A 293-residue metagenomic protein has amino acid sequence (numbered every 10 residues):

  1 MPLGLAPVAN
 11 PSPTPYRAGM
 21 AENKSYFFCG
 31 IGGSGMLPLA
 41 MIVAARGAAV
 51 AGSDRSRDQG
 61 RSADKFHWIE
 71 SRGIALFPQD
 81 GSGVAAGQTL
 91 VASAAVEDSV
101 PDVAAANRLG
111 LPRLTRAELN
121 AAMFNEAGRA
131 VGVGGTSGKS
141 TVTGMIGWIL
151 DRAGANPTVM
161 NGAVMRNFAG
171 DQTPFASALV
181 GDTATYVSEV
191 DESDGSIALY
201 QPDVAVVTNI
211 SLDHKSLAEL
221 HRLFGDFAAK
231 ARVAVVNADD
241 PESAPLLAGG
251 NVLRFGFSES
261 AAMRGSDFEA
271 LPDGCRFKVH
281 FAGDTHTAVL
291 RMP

Functional and structural regions predicted by a protein language model:
P2-L76, A85-A86, L90, R108-L111 (+3 more regions): ATP-dependent carboxylate-amine ligase
N23-F28, I42, R116-N167: Walker A (P-loop) phosphate-binding motif
F27, V91, G132, V187-E189 (+1 more regions): Structural motif
S56-D58, A163, D240: Residues in the short beta-alpha loop(s) of Rossmann-like NAD(P)-binding domains
A63, H67-E70, F77, S82-A92 (+7 more regions): Acidic, Mg2+-coordinating active-site environments of NTP-dependent enzymes
N156-Y186: Glycine/threonine-rich beta-strand-loop-alpha-helix active-site module that forms ligand/phosphate-binding
A178-V207: Conserved nucleotide-sensing/catalytic segment adjacent to the nucleotide-binding pocket in NTP-handling enzymes
